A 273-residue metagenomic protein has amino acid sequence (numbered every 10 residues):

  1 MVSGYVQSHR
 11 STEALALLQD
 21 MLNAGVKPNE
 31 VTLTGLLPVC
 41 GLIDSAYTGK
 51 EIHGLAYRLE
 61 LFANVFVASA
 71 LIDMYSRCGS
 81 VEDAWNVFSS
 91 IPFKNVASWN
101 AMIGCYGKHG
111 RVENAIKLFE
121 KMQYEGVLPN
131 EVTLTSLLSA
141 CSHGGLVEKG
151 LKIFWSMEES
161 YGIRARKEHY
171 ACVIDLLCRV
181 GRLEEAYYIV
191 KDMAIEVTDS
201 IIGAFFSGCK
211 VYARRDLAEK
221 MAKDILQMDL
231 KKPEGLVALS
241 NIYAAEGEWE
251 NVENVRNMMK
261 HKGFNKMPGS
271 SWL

Functional and structural regions predicted by a protein language model:
M1-S3, A14, G25, N29-T34 (+16 more regions): Pentatricopeptide repeat
D20, L55, N86, S90 (+5 more regions): The canonical alpha-helical register within tetratricopeptide repeats
G25, E60, I91, N95 (+4 more regions): Inter-helix linker motif
G41, G49-K50, G54-C78, W155 (+2 more regions): Extracellular, surface-exposed repeat architectures
F88, F154-S156, S160-A165, Y170 (+4 more regions): Generic long, charged, amphipathic alpha-helical segments
I163, A204, K210, R215-E219 (+1 more regions): Intrinsically disordered, low-complexity regulatory regions with latent secondary structure
